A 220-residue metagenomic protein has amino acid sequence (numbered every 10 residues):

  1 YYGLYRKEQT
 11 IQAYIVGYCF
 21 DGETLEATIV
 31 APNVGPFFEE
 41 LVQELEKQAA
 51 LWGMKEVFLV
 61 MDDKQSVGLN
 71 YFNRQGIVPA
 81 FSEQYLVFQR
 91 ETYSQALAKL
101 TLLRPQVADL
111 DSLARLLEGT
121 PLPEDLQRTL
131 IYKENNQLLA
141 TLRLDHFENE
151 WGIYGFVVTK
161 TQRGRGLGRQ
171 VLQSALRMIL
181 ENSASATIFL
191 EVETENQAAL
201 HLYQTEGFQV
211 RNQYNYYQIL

Functional and structural regions predicted by a protein language model:
Y1-E40, L142-W151, K160: Conserved donor-binding loop and adjoining core beta-sheet/short helix segment in diverse acyl/aminoacyl transferases
Y1-L4, Y14, L69, Q127-I131 (+3 more regions): Short hydrophobic/aromatic beta-strand element in the GNAT-like acyltransferase core that lines or flanks the acyl-donor
V34-K47, V158, G164-R177, L200-T205: Conserved acetyl-CoA-binding loop-helix of GNAT-fold acetyltransferases
A50-D62, I179-E191: Conserved GNAT acetyl-CoA-binding A-motif
F58-V67, F189-L200, Y217-L220: Conserved beta-strand-loop-alpha-helix junction that forms the acyl-donor binding cleft
V60, V78-E91, E191, Q209-L220: Conserved catalytic-core motifs of GNAT/GCN5-like acyltransferases
G68-N73, I77, Y203, F208: Conserved active-site tyrosine of GNAT-family acetyltransferases
S94-K160: Flexible, substrate/cofactor-facing loop regions flanked by secondary structure within enzyme catalytic domains
